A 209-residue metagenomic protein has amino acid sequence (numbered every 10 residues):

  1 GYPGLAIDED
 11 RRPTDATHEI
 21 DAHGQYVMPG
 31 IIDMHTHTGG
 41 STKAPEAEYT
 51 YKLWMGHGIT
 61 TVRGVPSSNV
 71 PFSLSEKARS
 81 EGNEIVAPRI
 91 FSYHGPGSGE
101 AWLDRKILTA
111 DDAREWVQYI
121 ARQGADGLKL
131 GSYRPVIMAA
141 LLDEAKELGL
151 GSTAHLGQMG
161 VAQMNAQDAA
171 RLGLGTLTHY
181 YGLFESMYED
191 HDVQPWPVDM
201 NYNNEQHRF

Functional and structural regions predicted by a protein language model:
G1-M28: Histidine-rich, glycine-flanked metal-binding segment
A22, Y26, I31-T36, E46-V161 (+2 more regions): Divalent-metal coordination cores built from histidine and acidic residues
T38-G40: Short active-site segment of divalent metal-dependent hydrolases/proteases that encodes the spacing between
K43: Short coil/turn segments
